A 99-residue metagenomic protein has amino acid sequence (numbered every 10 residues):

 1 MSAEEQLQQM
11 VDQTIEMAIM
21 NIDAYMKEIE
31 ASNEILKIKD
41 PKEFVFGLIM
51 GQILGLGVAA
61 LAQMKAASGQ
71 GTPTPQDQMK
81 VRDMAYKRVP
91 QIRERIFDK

Functional and structural regions predicted by a protein language model:
M1-N33: Short terminal alpha-helical segments
A3-Q6, M10, K37-F46, D77: Non-transmembrane, amphipathic alpha-helical segments
E16, G47, G51, G55 (+3 more regions): Generic structural signal for well-ordered, non-transmembrane alpha-helical segments in soluble/cytosolic regions
N21-K65: Amphipathic alpha-helical interaction modules
A66-Q70: Acidic, serine/threonine/proline-rich low-complexity intrinsically disordered regions
G71-K99: Amphipathic alpha-helical binding modules
